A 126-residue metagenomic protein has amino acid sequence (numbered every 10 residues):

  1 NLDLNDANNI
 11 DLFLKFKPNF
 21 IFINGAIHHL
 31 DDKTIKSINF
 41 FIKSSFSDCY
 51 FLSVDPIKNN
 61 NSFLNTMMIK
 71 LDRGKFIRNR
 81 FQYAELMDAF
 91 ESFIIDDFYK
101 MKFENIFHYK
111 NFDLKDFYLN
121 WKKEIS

Functional and structural regions predicted by a protein language model:
N1-L12, L30, T34, F51-S126: Class I (Rossmann-like) S-adenosyl-L-methionine-dependent methyltransferase catalytic domain, capturing the SAM-binding
F13-K17: Glycine-rich phosphate-binding loop signature in dinucleotide/nucleotide-binding domains
F22: A conserved beta-strand element that flanks and buttresses the S-adenosyl-L-methionine
G25-H29: Short catalytic micro-motifs in class I SAM-dependent methyltransferases
K36-C49: A short glycine-rich, Lys/Arg-flanked "PGG" loop and its adjoining helix->strand segment in the class I
